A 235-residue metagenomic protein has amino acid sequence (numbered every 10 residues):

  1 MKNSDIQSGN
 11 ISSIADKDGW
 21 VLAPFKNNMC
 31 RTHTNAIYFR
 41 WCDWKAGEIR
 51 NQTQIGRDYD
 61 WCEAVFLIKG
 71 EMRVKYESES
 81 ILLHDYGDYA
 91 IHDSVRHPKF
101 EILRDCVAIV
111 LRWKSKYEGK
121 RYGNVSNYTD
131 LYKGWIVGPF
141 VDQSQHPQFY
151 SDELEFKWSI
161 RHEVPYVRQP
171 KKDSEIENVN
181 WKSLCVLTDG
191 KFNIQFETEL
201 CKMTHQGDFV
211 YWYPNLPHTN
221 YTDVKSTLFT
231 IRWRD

Functional and structural regions predicted by a protein language model:
M1-Q54, K116-E175: A short, N-terminal "cap"/entry segment at the start of jelly-roll beta-barrel domains of the cupin/DSBH fold
I11, L22-K26, V74, A90 (+7 more regions): Low-complexity, intrinsically disordered tandem-repeat tracts enriched in small residues
R31-H33, I49-Y59, Y76, E101-I102 (+5 more regions): Short histidine-centered beta-strand/loop micro-motifs that create catalytic or ligand/metal-coordination sites
F39-D43, A64, Y89-I91, W158-H162 (+2 more regions): Conserved hydrophobic/aromatic beta-strand scaffold that supports enzyme active sites
D58-R73, E177-N193: Short, conserved beta-strand element in jelly-roll/cupin
S78-V95, T198-N215: Short acidic-glycine-tyrosine-enriched beta hairpin
D85-D88, S94-K120, P214-D235: Ligand-binding loop in jelly-roll beta-barrel domains
